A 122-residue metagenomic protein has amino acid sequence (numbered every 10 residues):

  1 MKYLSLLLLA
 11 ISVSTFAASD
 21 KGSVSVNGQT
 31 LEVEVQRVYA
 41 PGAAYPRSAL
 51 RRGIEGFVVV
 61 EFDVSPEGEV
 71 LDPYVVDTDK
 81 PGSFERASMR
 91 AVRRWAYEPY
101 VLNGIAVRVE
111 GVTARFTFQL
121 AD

Functional and structural regions predicted by a protein language model:
M1-L8: Sec-dependent signal peptide recognition, specifically the positively charged N-region followed immediately by
S12-A17: N-terminal signal peptide c-region/cleavage motif recognized by signal peptidases
D20-S23: N-terminal helix initiation/capping motif
S25-D63, A87-D122: Short proline/glycine- and basic residue-enriched helix-capping loop/turn segments at helix->loop/beta transitions
R47, D77-S83: A short acidic/small-residue loop/turn micro-motif
